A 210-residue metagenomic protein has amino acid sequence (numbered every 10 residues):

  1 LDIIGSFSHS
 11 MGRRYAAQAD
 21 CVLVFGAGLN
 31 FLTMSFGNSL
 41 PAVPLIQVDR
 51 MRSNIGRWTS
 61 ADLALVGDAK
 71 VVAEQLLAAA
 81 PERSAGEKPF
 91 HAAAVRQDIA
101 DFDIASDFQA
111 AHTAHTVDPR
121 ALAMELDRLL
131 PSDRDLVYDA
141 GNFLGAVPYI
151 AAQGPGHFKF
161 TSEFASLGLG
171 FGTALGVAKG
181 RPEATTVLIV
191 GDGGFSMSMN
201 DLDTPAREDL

Functional and structural regions predicted by a protein language model:
L1-R96: Glycine-rich, acidic loop regions that bind phosphate or pyrophosphate groups
G5, H9-N30, G145-L210: Thiamine diphosphate
S6-H9, R13, L63-K70, E74 (+6 more regions): Electropositive phosphate-/nucleotide-binding environments in soluble metabolic enzymes
V22-F25, M51, L76-G86, F102-A105 (+4 more regions): Change "in soluble alpha/beta enzymes" to "in soluble alpha/beta proteins
V24-F25, Q47, L65-G67, L136-A140 (+2 more regions): General beta-strand structural signal in soluble alpha/beta enzymes
T33-F36, E125, D201-T204: A short acidic, amphipathic alpha-helical/loop segment
R52, N142, F195: Short, glycine/acidic-enriched loop or turn micro-motifs at the edges of active sites
Q97-E183: Active-site diphosphate/adenylate-binding microenvironment
